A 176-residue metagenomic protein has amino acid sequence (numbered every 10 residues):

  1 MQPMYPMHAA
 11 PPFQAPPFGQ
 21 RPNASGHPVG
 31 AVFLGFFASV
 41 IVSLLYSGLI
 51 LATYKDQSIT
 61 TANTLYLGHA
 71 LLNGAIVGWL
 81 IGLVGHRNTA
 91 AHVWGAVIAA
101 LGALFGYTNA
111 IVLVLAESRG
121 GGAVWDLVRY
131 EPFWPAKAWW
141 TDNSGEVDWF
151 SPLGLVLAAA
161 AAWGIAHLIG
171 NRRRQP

Functional and structural regions predicted by a protein language model:
M1-R21: Intrinsically disordered, low-complexity Pro/Gly-rich regions
A15-S39: Cytosolic juxtamembrane helix and N-cap/initiation of the first transmembrane helix
P22-N23, H27, L49, I76-A96 (+1 more regions): Cytoplasmic membrane-interface segments at the C-terminal ends of transmembrane helices
V29, F33, I50-N73, H92: Transmembrane alpha-helix entry/boundary detector in multi-pass membrane proteins
F36-G48, G74-W79, A103-I111, A159 (+1 more regions): Transmembrane alpha-helical segments of multi-pass membrane transport proteins and ion-pumping complexes
Y66, W94-G106: Pore- or pathway-lining transmembrane helices of multi-pass membrane proteins that form conduits for solutes/ions
G68, L72, A91-G95, V147-L157: Loop-to-transmembrane alpha-helix initiation sites
T108-P176: C-terminal binding/interaction regions
